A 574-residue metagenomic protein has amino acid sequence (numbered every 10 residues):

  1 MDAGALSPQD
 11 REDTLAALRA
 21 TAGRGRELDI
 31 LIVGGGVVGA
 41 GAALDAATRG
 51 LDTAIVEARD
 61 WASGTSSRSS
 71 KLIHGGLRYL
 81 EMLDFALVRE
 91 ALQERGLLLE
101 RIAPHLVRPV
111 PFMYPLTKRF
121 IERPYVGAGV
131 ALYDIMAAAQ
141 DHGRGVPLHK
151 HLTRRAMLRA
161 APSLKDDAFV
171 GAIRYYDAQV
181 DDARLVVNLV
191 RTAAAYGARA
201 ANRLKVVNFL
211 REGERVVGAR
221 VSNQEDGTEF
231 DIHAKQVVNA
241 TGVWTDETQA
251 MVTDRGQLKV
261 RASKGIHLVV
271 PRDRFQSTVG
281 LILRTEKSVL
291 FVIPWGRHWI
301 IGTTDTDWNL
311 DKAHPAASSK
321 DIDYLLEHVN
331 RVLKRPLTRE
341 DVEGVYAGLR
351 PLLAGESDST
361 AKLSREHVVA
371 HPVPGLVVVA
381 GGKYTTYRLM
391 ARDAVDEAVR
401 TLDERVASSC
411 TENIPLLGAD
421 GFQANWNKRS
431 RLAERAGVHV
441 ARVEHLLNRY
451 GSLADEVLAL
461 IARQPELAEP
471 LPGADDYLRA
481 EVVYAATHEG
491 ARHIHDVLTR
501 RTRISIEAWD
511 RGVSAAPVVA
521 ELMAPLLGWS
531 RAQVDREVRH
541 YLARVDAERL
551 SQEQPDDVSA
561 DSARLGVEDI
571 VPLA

Functional and structural regions predicted by a protein language model:
M1-I30, D45-R49: Extreme N-terminal leader/targeting segments of oxidoreductases
A17, R24-E27, R59, H105 (+13 more regions): C-terminal accessory subdomains/tails of enzymes that are appended
R26-L28, D226-Q236: Core beta-strand elements of the Rossmann-like FAD/NAD(P) dinucleotide-binding domain in flavoenzyme oxidoreductases
V33, I232-G242: Short hydrophobic core segments
G34-G36, A58: Glycine-rich Rossmann-fold phosphate-binding loop(s) that bind the pyrophosphate of adenine dinucleotide cofactors
A47-R68: Glycine-rich FAD pyrophosphate-binding loop
K71-A160: Dinucleotide-binding Rossmann-like beta1-alpha1 core, especially the glycine-rich loop that anchors the ADP
N202-V217: A conserved short coil-to-beta-strand element within the FAD-binding core of flavoproteins
